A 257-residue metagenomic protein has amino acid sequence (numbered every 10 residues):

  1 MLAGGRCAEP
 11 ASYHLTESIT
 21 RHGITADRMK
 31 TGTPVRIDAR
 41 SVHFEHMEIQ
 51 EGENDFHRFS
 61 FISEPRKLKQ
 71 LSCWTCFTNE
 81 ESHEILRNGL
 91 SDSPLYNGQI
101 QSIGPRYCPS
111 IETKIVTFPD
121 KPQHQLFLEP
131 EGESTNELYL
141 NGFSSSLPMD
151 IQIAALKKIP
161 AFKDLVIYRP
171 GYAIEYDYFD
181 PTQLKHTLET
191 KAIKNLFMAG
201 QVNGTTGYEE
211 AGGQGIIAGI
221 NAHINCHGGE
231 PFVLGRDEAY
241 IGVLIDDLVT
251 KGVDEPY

Functional and structural regions predicted by a protein language model:
M1-D38, I159-P160, D164, I217-E230: Glycine-rich loop(s) and the adjacent beta-strand/alpha-helix scaffold that form part
G5-Y13, S145, G212-G213, L234-E238: Short, conserved loop/turn and helix-capping segments at secondary-structure boundaries that abut family-defining
E17-I153, I241, T250-Y257: An anion/pyrophosphate-binding glycine-rich loop and adjacent beta-alpha core in soluble alpha-beta enzymes
I19, E210-Q214, D247: Acidic helix/loop or adjacent segment enriched in Glu/Asp that either coordinates divalent metal
M29, Y96-G104, F162-P170, G229-L234: Flexible, glycine/charged-enriched surface loops at secondary-structure junctions
Y139-T205, F232-D246: A glycine-rich dinucleotide-binding beta-alpha-beta segment and adjacent secondary-structure elements that constitute
N195-I224: Conserved mid-domain beta->alpha element of the FAD-binding
I216, A222, G228-Y257: Non-catalytic terminal regions with compositionally biased, polar/charged low complexity
